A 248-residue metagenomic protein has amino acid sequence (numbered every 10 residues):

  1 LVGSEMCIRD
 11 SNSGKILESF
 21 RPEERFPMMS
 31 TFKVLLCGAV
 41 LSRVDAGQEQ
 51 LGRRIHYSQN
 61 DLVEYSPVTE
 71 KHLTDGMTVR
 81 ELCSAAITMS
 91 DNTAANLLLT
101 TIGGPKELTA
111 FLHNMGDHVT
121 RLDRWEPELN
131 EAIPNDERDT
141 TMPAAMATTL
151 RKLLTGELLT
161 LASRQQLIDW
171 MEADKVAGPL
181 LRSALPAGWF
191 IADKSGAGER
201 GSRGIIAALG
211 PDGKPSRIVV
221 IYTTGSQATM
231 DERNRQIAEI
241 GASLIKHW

Functional and structural regions predicted by a protein language model:
L1-C7: Short, small-residue-biased leader/transition segments that mark boundaries at the very start of proteins
S4, L17, T100-T101, P105-K106 (+3 more regions): Structured C-terminal helix/loop/strand segments within mature extracytoplasmic catalytic/sensor domains
R9-N12, Q59-N60, I87-S90, T101-I102 (+3 more regions): Active-site-proximal beta-strand/loop segments in catalytic clefts of secreted hydrolases
N12, L51-V68, I102-G103, W170: Acidic helix-start/capping segments at beta-turn-to-alpha-helix junctions
F26-I55, A86, V219: Active-site SXXK
S42-D61, T109, T160-S163: Short, well-structured active-site flanking segments
L62-L97, P105: Conserved catalytic neighborhood of penicillin-recognizing serine enzymes
T78, N96-T155: Mid-domain, small-residue-enriched loop/turn segments at the edges of structured enzyme/sensor domains
